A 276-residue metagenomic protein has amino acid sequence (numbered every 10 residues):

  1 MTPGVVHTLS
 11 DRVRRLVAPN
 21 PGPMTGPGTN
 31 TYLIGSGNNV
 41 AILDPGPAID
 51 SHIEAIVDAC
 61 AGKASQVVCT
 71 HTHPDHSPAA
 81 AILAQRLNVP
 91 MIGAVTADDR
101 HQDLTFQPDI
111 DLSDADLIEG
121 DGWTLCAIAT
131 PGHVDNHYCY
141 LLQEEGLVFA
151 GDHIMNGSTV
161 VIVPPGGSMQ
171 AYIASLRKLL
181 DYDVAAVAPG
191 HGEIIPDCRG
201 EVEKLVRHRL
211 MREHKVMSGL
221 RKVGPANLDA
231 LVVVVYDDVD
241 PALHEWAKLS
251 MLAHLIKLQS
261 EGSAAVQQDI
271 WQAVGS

Functional and structural regions predicted by a protein language model:
P3-D58, C139-N156: Conserved beta-strand hairpin/beta-sheet module of binuclear metal-dependent hydrolase folds, prominently
R12, I56, H191, V216 (+1 more regions): Residue-level signal for inorganic ion chemistry
P23-G26, L112, P131-V134, S276: A short catalytic or substrate-binding loop motif that flags glycine-/basic-rich loops and adjacent residues that bind
G26-P27, P47-C126: Active-site HxH/HxHxD metal-binding segment of metal-dependent hydrolases
N39-I42, P47-I49, L117, T124-G219: Metallo-beta-lactamase
T70-H76, H133, H191, H254: Histidine-centered divalent metal-coordination motifs
S218-S276: C-terminal regulatory/interaction regions
